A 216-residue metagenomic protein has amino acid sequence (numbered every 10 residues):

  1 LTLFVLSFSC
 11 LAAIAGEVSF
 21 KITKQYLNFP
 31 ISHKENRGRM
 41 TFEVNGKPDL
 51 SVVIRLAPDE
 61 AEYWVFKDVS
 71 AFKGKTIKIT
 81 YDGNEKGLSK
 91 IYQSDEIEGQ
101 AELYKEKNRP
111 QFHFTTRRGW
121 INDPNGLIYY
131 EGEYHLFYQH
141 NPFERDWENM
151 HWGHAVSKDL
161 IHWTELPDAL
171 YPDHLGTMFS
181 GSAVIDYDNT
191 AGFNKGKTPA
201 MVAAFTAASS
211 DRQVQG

Functional and structural regions predicted by a protein language model:
T2-C10: Bacterial N-terminal signal peptides
L11-A15: Sec/Tat signal peptide C-region and signal peptidase I cleavage site
G16-G216: Beta-rich carbohydrate-recognition and catalytic domains
